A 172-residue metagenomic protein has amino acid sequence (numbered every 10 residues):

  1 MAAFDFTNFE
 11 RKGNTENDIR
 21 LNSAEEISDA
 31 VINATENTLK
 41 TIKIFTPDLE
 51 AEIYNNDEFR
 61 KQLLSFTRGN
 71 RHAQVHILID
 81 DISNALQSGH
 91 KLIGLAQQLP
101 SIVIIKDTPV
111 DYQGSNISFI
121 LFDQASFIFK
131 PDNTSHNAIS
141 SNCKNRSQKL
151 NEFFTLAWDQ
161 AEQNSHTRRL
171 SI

Functional and structural regions predicted by a protein language model:
M1-K43, P47-I172: PLD/PLD-like phosphodiesterase catalytic module centered on the HKD motif
